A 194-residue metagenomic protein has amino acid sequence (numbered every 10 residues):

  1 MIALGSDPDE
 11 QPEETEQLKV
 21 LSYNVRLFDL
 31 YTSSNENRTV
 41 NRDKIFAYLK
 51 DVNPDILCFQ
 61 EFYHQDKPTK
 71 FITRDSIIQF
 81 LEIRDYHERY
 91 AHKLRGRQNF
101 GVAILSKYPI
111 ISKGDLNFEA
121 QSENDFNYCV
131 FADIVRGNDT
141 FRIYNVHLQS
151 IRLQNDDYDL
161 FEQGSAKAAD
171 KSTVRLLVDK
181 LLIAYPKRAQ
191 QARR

Functional and structural regions predicted by a protein language model:
I2-T15, I56-E162: Structured beta-strand-rich core segments of catalytic domains in phosphoester-bond hydrolases
I2-V40, A47: N-terminal signal-anchor transmembrane helix
E14-K19, F46-L49, G101-A103, A166-K171: Short hydrophobic/aromatic-rich motifs at helix boundaries and adjacent loops
K19-V25, K44-K70, L105, A132 (+2 more regions): Active-site beta-strand/loop signature of hydrolases that rely on acidic residues for catalysis
S22-R42, H64-D66, R152-K187: Acidic/histidine-rich helix-loop elements that form or flank divalent-metal/phosphate-binding sites at the catalytic
Y86-I104, S172-R193: Active site of divalent-metal-dependent phosphoester/diester hydrolases
